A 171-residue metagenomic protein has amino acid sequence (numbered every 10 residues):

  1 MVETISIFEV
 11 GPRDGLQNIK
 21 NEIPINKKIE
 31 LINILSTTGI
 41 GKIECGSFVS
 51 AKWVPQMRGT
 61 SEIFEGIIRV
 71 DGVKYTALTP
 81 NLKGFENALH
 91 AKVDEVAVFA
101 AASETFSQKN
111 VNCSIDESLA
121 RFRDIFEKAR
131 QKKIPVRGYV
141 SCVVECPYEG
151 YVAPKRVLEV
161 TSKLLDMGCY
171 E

Functional and structural regions predicted by a protein language model:
V2-F48, Q56-T60, R69-G72: Conserved N-terminal beta1-alpha1 strand-loop-helix module at the mouth
F8-K28, V73-L82, K109-I115, C142-R156: Active-site mouth loops of central-metabolism enzymes
F8-V10, D94-S103, R137-S141: Non-cysteine beta-strand/loop elements that form the S-adenosyl-L-methionine
G15, L35, A88, V96 (+1 more regions): Conserved, mostly hydrophobic/aromatic
G39, H90-V96, G168-Y170: Glycine-enriched alpha-helix->loop->beta-strand junction motifs that scaffold or abut catalytic
G41-G66, A100-S114, V144-Y148: Glycine-rich, proline-tolerant flexible connector loops at the mouths of alpha/beta enzymes
W53-A77, D116-S141, S162: Alpha-helix-loop-beta-strand connector modules within alpha/beta enzyme cores
N81-K92: Catalytic cores of alpha/beta
